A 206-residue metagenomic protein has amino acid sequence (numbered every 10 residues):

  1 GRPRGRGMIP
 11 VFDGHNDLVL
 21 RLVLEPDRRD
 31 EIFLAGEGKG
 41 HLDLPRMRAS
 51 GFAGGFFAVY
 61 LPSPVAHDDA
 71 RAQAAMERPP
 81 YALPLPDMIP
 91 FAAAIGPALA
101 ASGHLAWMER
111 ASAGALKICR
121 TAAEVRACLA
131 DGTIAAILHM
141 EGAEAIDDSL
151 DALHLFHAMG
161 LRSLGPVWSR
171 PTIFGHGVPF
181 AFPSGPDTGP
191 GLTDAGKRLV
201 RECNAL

Functional and structural regions predicted by a protein language model:
R2-P186: N-terminal hydrophobic targeting/anchoring segments and the immediately downstream early-domain regions of hydrolases
D187-L206: Alpha-helix-loop-beta-strand connector modules within alpha/beta enzyme cores
